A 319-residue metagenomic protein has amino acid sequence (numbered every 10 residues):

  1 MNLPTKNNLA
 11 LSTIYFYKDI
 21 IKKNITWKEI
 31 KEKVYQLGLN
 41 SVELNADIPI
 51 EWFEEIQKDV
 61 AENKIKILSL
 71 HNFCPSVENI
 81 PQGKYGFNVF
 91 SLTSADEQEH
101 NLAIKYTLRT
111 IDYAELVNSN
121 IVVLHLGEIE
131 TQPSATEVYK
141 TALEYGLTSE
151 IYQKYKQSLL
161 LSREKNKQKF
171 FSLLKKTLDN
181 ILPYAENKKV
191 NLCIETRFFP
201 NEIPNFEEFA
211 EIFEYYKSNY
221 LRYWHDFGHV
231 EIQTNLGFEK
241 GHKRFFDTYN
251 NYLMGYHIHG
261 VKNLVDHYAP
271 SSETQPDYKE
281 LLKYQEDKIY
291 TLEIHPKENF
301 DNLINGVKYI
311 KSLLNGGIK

Functional and structural regions predicted by a protein language model:
M1-D19, F73-S91, I151-S158: N-terminal small/glycine-rich loop or linker at the start of catalytic domains across soluble metabolic enzymes
M1-Y35, I50, A61-N63, R109-I121 (+3 more regions): Histidine-acidic metal/acid-base catalytic patches
A10-L11, E43, I67-L70, I121-H125 (+3 more regions): A structural signal for short, well-ordered beta-strand segments and their strand-loop junctions that often border
N40-P49: A short beta-strand-loop structural module common to alpha/beta enzyme folds
D47, F73-P75, G127, V261 (+1 more regions): Flexible loop residues that form catalytic and substrate-binding hotspots at small-molecule/glycan-binding clefts
F53-H71: Aromatic-lined substrate-binding rim segments of carbohydrate-active enzymes
F73, R197-F198, G228, H295: Catalytic metal-binding/acid-base residues of hydrolase active sites
S91-Y223: Active-site acidic/histidine proton-transfer and metal-coordination neighborhood in alpha/beta enzyme cores
